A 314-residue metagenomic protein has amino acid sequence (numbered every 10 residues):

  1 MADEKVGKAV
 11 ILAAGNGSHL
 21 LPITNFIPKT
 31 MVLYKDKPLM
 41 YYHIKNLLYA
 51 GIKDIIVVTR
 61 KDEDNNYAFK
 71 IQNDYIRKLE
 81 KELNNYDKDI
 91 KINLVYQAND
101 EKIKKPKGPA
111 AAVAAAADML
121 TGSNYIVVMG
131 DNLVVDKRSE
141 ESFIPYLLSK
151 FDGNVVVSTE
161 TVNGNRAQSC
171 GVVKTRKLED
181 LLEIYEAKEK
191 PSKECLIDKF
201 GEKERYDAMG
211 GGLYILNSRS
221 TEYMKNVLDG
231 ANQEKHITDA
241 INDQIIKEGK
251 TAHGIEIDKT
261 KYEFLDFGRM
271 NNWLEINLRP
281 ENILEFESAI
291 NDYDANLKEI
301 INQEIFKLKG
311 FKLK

Functional and structural regions predicted by a protein language model:
M1-I11, H19-P22, L33, K37-V127 (+2 more regions): Conserved N-terminal catalytic core of the sugar/cofactor nucleotidyltransferase
A2-E4, A9, K190, E204-K312: Conserved alpha/beta core of the MobA/IspD/sugar-nucleotide pyrophosphorylase nucleotidyltransferase superfamily
L12-A13, V127-M129, S158-T161: Short beta-strand segments
E80-N93, S149, K177-L178, D243-I246: Short, conserved catalytic or adaptor-binding loops enriched in Gly and charged residues
N93, A98-K107, N163-N165, K193-L196 (+1 more regions): A short acidic, often aromatic-flanked loop/helix-cap motif at beta-alpha or helix-coil junctions that lines enzyme
V95-N99, S158, A187-K190, I255-D258: Conserved beta-strand termini and adjacent loop/short-helix elements that scaffold enzyme active sites in alpha/beta
V135-V227, A231: Conserved core of the sugar-phosphate nucleotidyltransferase
